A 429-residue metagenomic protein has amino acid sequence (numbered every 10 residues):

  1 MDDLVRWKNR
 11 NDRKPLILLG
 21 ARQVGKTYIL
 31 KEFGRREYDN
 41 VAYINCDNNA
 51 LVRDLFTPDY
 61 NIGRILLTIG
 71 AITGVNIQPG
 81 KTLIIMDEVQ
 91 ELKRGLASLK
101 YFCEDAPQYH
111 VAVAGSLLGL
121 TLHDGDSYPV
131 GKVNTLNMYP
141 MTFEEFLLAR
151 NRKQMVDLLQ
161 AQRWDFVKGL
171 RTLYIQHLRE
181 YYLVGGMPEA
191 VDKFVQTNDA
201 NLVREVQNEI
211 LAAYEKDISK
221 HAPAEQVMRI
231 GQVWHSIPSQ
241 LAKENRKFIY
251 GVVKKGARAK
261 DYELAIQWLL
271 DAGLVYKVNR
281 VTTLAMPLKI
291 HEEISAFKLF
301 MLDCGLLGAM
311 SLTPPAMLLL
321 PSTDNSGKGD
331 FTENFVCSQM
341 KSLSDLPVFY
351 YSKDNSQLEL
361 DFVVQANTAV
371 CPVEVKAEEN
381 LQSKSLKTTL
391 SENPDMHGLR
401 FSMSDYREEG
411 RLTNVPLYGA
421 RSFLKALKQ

Functional and structural regions predicted by a protein language model:
M1-N11: Pre-Walker A adenine-sensing motif
K26: Conserved lysine of the Walker
I29, F33: Hydrophobic positions on the alpha1 helix immediately C-terminal to the Walker A/P-loop
N48-G80: Short glycine-rich substrate-engagement loop in P-loop NTPases that contacts/grips substrate
I85, H110-S116, N137: Structural recognition of the conserved hydrophobic beta-strand(s) that form the central parallel beta-sheet of P-loop
L122-A242: Interdomain motor-coupling "hinge/lid" segment immediately C-terminal to the ATP-binding subdomain of NTP-driven enzymes
V195-E359, V363-A366: Accessory nucleic acid-recognition modules appended to NTPase machines
M340, L360-E379, G398: Conserved catalytic cores of phosphodiester-cleaving nucleases, focusing on short active-site segments
